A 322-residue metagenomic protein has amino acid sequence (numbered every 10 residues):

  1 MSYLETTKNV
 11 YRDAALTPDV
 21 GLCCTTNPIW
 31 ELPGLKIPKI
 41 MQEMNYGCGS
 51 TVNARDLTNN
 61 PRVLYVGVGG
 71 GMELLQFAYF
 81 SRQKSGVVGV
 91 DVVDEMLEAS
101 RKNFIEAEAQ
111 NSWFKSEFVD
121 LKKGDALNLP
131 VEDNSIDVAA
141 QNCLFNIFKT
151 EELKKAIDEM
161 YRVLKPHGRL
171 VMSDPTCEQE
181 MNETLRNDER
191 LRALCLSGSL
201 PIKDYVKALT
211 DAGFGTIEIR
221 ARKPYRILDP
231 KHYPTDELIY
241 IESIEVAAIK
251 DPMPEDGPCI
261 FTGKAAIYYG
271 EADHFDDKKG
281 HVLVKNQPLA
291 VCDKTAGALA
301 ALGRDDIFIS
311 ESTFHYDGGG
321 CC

Functional and structural regions predicted by a protein language model:
C24-R62, Q76, F80: Conserved alpha-helix/loop element of class I SAM-dependent methyltransferases that forms part of the SAM/SAH-binding
N59-N128: Class I SAM-dependent methyltransferase SAM/SAH-binding core
L127-A139: A short acidic, Gly/Pro-enriched loop at the edge of an enzyme's catalytic core that lines a small-molecule cofactor
D137-E152: A short SAM/SAH-binding and catalytic strip from SAM-dependent methyltransferases
K154-R169: A short glycine-rich, Lys/Arg-flanked "PGG" loop and its adjoining helix->strand segment in the class I
T176-L196: Short, glycine-/aromatic-enriched active-site segment of Class I SAM-dependent methyltransferases
S197-A212: Short alpha-helix
A212, E218-P224, D229-C322: C-terminal lobe and adjacent flexible extensions of AdoMet/dcAdoMet transferase-like proteins
